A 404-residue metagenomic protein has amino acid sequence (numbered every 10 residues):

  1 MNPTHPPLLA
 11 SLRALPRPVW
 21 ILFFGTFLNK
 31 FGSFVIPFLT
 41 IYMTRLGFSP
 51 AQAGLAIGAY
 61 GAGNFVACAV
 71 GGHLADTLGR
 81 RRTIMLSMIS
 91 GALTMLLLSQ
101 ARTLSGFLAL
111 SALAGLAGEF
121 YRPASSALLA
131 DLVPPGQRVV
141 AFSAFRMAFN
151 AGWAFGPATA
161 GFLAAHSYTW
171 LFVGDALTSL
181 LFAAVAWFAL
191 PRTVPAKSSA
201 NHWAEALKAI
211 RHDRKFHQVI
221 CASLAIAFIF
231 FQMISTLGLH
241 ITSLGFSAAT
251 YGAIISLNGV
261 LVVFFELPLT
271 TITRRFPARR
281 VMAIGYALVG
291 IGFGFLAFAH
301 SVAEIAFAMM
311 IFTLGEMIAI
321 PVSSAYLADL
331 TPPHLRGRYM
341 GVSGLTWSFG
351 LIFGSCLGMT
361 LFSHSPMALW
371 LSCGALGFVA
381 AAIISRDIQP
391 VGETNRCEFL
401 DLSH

Functional and structural regions predicted by a protein language model:
N2-P16, P191-C221, H404: Juxtamembrane intracellular "pre-TM" segments in multi-pass secondary transporters
L12-G61, K215-A222, A227-I254: Helix-loop boundary and gating motifs at the non-cytosolic
F34, G61-A69, W153-A154, G259-L267 (+1 more regions): Residue-level signature of mid-helix packing/kink "hotspots" within the transmembrane helices of 12-pass Major
A67-G79, F265-P277: Helix-to-loop junctions at the C-terminal end of transmembrane segments in multipass secondary transporters
R82-L96, R280-G294: Structural signature of the two symmetry-related core transmembrane helices
S99-L110, A297-A308: Helix-loop junctions at membrane interfaces in 12-TM secondary transporters
A112-F149: Cytoplasmic helix-loop-helix junction between adjacent transmembrane helices in 12-TM secondary transporters
D131, D175, A186-A200, R386-R396: Helix-loop junctions on the cytosolic side of multi-pass membrane transporters, especially the intracellular loop
